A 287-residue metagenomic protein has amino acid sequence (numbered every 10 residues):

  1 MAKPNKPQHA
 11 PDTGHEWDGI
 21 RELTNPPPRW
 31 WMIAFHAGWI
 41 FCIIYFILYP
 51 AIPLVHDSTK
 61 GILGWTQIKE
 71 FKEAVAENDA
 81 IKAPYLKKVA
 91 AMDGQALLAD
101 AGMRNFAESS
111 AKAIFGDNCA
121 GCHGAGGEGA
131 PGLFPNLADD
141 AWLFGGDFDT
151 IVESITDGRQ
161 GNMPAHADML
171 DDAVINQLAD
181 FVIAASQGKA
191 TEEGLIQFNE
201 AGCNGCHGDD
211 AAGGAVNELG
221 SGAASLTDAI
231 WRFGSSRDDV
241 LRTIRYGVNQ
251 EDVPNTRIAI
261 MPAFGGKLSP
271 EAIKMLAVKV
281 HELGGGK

Functional and structural regions predicted by a protein language model:
M1-P4, A34, I68-P84, K112-C119 (+3 more regions): Phosphate-binding glycine-rich loops and adjacent basic patches that engage nucleotide phosphates, nucleic-acid
A2-N105, F144-T150, A165-V182, G265-V280: Periplasmic c-type cytochrome electron-transfer domains
A2-P4, M103-A107, P131-F134, D228-I230: A generic short-segment signal for beta-strand/edge and adjacent turn/coil regions
N5-Q8, D12, D18, V89 (+7 more regions): A generic structural signal for ordered alpha-helices
P28, D100, R104, N136 (+2 more regions): Poly-acidic low-complexity segments
M103-E128, D139, G145, V152-D157 (+2 more regions): Sequence/structural segment immediately N-terminal to covalent heme-attachment motifs in c-type and related
G132, A138-G188, A215-G285: Extracytoplasmic electron-transfer domains, predominantly the class I c-type cytochrome c fold
